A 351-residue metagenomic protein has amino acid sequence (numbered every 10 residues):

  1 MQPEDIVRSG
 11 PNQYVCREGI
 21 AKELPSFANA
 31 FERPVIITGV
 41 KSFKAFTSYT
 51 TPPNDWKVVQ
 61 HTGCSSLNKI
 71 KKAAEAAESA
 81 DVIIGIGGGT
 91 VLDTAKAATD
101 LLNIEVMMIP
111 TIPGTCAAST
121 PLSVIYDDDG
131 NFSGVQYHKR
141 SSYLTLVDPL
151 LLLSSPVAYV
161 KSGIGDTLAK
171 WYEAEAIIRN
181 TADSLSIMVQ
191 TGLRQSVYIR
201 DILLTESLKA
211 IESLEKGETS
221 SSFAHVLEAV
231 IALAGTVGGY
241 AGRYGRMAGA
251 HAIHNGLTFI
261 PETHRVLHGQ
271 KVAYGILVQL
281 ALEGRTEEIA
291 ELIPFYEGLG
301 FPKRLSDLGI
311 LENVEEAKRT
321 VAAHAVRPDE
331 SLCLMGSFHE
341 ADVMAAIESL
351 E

Functional and structural regions predicted by a protein language model:
M1-A80, L305: ATP/NTP phosphate-donor binding region
D5-R8, F27-N29, A76-E78, T99 (+6 more regions): Solvent-exposed alpha-helices and their adjacent loops that cap or buttress functional pockets in soluble metabolic
F43-F46, T90-K96, C116-S119, R246: Short glycine/serine/threonine-rich phosphate/pyrophosphate-binding segments that cradle anionic phosphate groups
A77-A98, L102-P113: A short, small-residue-rich loop immediately preceding and capping a beta-strand
L102-R194: A glycine/threonine-rich phosphate-anchoring loop and its flanking beta-alpha core in nucleotide/phosphate-binding
L185-F295: Active-site segments that bind and position negatively charged phosphate/pyrophosphate groups
R285-E351: C-terminal charged capping/lid subdomain of soluble metabolic enzymes
